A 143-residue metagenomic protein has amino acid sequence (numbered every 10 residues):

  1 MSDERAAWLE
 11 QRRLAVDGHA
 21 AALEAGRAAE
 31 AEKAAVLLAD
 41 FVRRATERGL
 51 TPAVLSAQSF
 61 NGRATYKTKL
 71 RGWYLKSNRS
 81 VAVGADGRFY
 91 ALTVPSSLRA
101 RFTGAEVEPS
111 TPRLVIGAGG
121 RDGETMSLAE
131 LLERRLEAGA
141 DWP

Functional and structural regions predicted by a protein language model:
M1-T65: N-terminal domain-onset segments
F41, N78, R101-G104: Intrinsically disordered, low-complexity boundary segments flanking structured domains
A45, Y74, V107-P109: A generic structural signal for short, non-catalytic loop/turn and secondary-structure boundary residues
A53-V94: Amphipathic, interaction-prone secondary-structure segments
L92-A105: Short linear, low-complexity motifs centered on an aromatic residue
F102-P143: Helix-rich interaction surfaces within compact, conserved domain-sized segments that mediate assembly or partner
